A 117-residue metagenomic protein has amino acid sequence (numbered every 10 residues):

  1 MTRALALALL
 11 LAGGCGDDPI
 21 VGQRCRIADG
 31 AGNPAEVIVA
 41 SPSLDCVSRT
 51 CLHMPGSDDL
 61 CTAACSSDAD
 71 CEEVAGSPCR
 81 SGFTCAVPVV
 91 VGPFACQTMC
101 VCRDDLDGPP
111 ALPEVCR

Functional and structural regions predicted by a protein language model:
M1-A8: Sec-dependent signal peptide recognition, specifically the positively charged N-region followed immediately by
A12-G14: C-terminal motif of bacterial Sec signal peptides marking the signal peptidase cleavage site
G16-R117: Secreted, cysteine-rich disulfide-bonded mini-domains of extracellular proteins
